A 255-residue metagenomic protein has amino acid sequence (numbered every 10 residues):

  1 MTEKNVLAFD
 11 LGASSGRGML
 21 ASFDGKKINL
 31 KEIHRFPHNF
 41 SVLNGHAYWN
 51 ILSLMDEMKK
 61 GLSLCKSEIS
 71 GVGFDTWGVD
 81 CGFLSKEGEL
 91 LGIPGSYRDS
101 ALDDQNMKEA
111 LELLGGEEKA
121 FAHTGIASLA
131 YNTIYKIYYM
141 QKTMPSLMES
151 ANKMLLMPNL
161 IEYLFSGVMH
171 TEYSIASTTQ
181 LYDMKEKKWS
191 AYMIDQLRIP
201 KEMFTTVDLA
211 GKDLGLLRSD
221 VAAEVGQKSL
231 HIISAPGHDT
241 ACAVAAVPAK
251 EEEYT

Functional and structural regions predicted by a protein language model:
M1-G92, A122, A222-I233: N-terminal glycine/serine-rich phosphate-binding loop of ATP-dependent small-molecule kinases, especially carbohydrate
S63-T255: Glycine-rich phosphate-binding/catalytic subdomain of phosphoryl-transfer and nucleotide/sugar-phosphate-processing
